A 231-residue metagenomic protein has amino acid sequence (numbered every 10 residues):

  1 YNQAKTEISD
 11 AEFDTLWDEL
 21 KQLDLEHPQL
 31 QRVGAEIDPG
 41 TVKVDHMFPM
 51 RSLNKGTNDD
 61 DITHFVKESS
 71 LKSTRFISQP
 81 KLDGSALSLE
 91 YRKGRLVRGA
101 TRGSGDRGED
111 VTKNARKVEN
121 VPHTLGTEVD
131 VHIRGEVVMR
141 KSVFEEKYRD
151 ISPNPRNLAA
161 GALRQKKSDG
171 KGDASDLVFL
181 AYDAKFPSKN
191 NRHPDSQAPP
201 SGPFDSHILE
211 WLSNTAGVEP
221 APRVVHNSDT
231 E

Functional and structural regions predicted by a protein language model:
Y1-E231: RNA/tRNA-interacting regions in translation and RNA-turnover enzymes
